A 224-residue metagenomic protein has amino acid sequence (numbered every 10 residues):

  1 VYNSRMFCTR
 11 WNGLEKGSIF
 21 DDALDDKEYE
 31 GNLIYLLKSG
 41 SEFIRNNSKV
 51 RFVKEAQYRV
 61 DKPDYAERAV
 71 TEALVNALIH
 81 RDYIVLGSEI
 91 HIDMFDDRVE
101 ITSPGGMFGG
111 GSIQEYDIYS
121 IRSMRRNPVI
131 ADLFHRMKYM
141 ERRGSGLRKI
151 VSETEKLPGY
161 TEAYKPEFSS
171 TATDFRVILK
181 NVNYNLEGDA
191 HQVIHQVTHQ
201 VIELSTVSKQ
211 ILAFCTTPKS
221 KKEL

Functional and structural regions predicted by a protein language model:
V1-L224: C-terminal regulatory or interaction extensions
